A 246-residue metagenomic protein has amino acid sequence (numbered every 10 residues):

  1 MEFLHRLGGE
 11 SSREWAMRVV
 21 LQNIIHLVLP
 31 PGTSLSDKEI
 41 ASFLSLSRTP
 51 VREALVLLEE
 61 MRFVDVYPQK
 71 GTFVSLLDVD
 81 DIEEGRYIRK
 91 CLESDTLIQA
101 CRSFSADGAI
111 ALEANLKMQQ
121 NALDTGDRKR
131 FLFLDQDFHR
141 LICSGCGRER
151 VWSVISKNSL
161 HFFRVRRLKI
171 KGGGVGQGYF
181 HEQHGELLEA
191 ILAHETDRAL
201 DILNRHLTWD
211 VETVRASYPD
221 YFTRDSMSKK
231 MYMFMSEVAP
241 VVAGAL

Functional and structural regions predicted by a protein language model:
M1-R102, D107, L200, V211 (+1 more regions): Short linear motifs at protein or domain termini
I25, Q177-F180: Anionic, Ser/Thr-rich low-complexity intrinsically disordered regions
I40, E60, K70, R128 (+5 more regions): Generic intrinsically disordered, low-complexity segments enriched for polar/acidic and small residues
D78-V79, R166-I170: Short alpha-helical transmembrane interface motifs in multi-pass membrane proteins
G85, A106-L168, H181-A193, D197-W209: Conserved amphipathic alpha-helical segments that form helical-bundle/coiled-coil interaction surfaces
K171-G176: Solvent-exposed loop and edge beta-strand segments that line ligand/cofactor-binding and catalytic clefts
